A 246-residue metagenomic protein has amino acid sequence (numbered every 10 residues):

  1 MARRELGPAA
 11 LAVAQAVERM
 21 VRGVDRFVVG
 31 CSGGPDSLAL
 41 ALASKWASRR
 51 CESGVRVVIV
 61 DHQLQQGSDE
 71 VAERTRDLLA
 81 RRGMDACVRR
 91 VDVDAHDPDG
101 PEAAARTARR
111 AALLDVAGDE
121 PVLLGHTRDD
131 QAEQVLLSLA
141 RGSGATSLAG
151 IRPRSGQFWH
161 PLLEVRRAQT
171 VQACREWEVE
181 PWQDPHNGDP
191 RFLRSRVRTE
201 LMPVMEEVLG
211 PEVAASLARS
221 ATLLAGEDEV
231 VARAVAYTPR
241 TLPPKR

Functional and structural regions predicted by a protein language model:
M1-M202: Core alpha/beta nucleotide-donor-binding catalytic domains of modification enzymes
A112-D115, R233, R246: A periodicity- and composition-biased signal for non-globular, repetitive helical segments
R154, R219-L223, A234: Short acidic/histidine-centered micro-motifs embedded in hydrophobic/aromatic stretches that mark compact functional
M205-D228: An accessory alpha-helical subdomain
D228-Y237: Acidic catalytic cores of enzymes that act on phosphate-bearing nucleotides/polynucleotides
Y237-P244: Conserved small/polar residues in nucleotide/adenosyl-binding loops
